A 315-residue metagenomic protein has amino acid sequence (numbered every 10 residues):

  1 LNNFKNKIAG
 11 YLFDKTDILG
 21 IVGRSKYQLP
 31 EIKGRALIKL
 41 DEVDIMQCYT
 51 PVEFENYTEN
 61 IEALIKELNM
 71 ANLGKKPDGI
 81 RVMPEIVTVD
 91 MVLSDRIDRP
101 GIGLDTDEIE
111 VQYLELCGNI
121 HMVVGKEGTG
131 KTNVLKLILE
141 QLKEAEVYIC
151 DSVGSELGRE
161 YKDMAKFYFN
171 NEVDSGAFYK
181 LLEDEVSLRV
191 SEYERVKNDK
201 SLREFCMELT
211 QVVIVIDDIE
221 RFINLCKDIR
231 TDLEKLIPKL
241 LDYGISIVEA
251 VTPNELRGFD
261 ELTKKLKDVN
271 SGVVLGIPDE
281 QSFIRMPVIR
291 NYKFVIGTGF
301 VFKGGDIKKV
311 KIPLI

Functional and structural regions predicted by a protein language model:
L1-A71, F169-N170, D184, I237-Y243 (+1 more regions): Conserved ATP-driven motor cores of ASCE-family P-loop NTPases powering translocation/secretion/packaging/pilus
L1-T16, L29, L93-V196, E204-I277: P-loop NTPase catalytic phosphate-binding loop
D14, G34, T88, V92 (+2 more regions): Helix N-terminus capping/helix-initiation residues
R24, V87-L93, V111, I284-I289: Short small/polar-residue motifs
L37, N72-V87, S191-C206: Short glycine-rich, low-complexity/disordered patches
Y57-P100, D107, G128-G130, P313-I315: C-terminal regions of RecA-like/P-loop NTPase motor modules
L202-R203, I229, I296, D306: Hydrophobic alpha-helical segments, principally membrane-spanning helices and signal/leader peptides
